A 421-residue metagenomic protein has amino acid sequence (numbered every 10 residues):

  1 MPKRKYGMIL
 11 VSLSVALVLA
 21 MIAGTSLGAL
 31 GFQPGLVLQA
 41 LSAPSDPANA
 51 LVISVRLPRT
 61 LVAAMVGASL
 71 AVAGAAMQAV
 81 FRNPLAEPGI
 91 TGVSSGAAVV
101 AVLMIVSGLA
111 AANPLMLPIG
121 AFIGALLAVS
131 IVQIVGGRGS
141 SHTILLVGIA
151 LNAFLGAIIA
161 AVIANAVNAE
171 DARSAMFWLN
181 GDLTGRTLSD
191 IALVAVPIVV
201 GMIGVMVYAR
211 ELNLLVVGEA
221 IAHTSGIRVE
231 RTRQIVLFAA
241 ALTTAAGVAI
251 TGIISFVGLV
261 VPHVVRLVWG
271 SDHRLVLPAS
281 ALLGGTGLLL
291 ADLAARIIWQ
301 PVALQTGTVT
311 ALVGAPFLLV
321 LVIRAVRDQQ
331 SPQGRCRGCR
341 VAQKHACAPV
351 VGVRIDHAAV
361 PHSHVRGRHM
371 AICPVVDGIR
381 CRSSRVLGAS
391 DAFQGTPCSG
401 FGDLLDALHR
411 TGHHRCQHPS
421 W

Functional and structural regions predicted by a protein language model:
M1-R335, S363, M370, P419: Alpha-helical transmembrane segments in inner-membrane proteins
C336-C339, C347, C373, C381 (+2 more regions): Cysteine-centered motifs
G338-C339, A389, G412: Short, low-complexity, intrinsically disordered N-terminal modules that encode targeting/processing signals
R340-V341, G402: Conserved acid/base catalytic micro-environments in cytosolic active-site loops
A342, G352, V360-L387: Short, surface-exposed "cap/lid" segments of acyl-processing enzymes
H345, D356-H357, H362, H369 (+5 more regions): Intrinsic-disorder-associated, low-complexity terminal segments enriched in Asp/Asn/His/Tyr and depleted of Lys/Arg
P374-L408: Active-site catalytic motif of lipid deacylating hydrolases and related acyltransferases
